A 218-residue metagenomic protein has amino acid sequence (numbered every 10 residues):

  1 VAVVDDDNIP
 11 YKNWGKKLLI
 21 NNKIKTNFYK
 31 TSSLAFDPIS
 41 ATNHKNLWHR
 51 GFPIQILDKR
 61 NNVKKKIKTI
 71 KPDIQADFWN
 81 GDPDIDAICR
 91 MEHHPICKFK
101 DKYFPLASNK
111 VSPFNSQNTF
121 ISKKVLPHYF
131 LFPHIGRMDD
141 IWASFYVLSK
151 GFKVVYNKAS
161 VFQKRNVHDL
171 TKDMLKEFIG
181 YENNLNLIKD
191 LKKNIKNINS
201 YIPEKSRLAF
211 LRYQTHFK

Functional and structural regions predicted by a protein language model:
V1-Y11: Short beta-strand-to-loop acidic/aromatic patch adjacent to the donor-nucleotide binding site
I9-N13, Q163-N166: Short catalytic/ligand-binding loop motif for oxyanion handling, primarily in non-cytosolic enzymes, centered on
P10-L131: Conserved catalytic core of nucleotide-sugar-dependent glycosyltransferases
G15-K30, V167-N183: Catalytic activation segment of kinase domains across protein kinase-like and atypical kinase folds
P113, T119, V125, I135-F152: A short, conserved alpha-helix in the catalytic core of glycosyltransferases
V125-Y129, P133, R137, K153-E177: Active-site donor/metal-binding and catalytic loop motifs of nucleotide-sugar-dependent glycosylation enzymes
K172-K218: Long, compositionally biased intrinsically disordered regions
